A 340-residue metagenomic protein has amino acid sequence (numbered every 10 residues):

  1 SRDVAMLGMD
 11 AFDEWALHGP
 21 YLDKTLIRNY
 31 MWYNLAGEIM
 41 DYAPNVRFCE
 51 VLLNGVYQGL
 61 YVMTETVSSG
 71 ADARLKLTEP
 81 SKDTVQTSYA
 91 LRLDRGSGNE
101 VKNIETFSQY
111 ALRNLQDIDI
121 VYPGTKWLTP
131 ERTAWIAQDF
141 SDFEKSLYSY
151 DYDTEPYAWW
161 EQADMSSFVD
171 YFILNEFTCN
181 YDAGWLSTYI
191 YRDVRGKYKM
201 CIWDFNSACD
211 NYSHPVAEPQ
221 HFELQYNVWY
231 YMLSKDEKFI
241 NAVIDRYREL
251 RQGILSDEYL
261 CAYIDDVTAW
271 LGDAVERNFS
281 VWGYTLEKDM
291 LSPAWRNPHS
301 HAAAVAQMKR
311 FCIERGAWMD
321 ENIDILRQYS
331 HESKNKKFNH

Functional and structural regions predicted by a protein language model:
S1-A5, M9-P20, I39-P44, V56-I173: Internal "kinase-insert"/substrate-recognition segments embedded within catalytic cores of ATP-dependent enzymes
R2-V4, L22-T25, E218-Q220: A short acidic, glycine/proline-enriched capping/turn motif at secondary-structure boundaries, especially helix N-cap
M6-M9, R28-N29, Y61-M63, G70-L77 (+3 more regions): Short, solvent-exposed loop/turn and secondary-structure capping segments
E14-G19, L26, E50-L52, G59-M63 (+6 more regions): Structural recognition of the beta-strand scaffold that forms the well-ordered cores of secreted hydrolase catalytic
Y21-D41: A conserved alpha-helical element in kinase catalytic cores
N29-Y33, N45-F48, Y171, A183-G184: Conserved glycosyltransferase catalytic-site signature
E38-L52, N180: Short, well-structured beta-strand/strand-turn elements
I118-W185, Y191-H340: Middle-to-C-terminal accessory/interaction subdomains
